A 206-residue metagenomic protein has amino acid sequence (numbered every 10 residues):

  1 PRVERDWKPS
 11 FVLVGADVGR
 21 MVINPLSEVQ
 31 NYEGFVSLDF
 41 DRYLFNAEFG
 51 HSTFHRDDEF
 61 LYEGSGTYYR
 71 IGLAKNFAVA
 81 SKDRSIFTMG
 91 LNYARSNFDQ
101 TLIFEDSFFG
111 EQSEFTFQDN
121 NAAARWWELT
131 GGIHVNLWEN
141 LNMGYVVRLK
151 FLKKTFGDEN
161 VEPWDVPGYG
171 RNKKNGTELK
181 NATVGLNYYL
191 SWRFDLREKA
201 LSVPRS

Functional and structural regions predicted by a protein language model:
R2-G64: Start-of-domain marker
R2-S10, A78-I86, L137-M143, L196-S206: Short loop/turn motifs that connect adjacent beta-strands in outer-membrane beta-barrel proteins
S10-V12, E28-Y32, S65-Y69, S85 (+2 more regions): Residues that define the transmembrane beta-barrel architecture of outer-membrane proteins
V14-A16, V36, A47, L73 (+3 more regions): Membrane-embedded beta-strand positions of outer-membrane beta-barrel proteins
V18-V22, F40-R42, H51-H55, K75-F77 (+3 more regions): Transmembrane beta-strands of outer-membrane beta-barrel pores
I23, F49-S65, F98-F108, Q112-A124 (+2 more regions): Extracellular/periplasm-exposed beta-strand and loop segments of Gram-negative cell-envelope proteins, dominated by
S37-D41, A74-A80, G132-N136, N140 (+1 more regions): Structural signature of outer-membrane beta-barrel channels/translocons
R70, K180-S206: Outer-membrane beta-barrel "beta-signal"
